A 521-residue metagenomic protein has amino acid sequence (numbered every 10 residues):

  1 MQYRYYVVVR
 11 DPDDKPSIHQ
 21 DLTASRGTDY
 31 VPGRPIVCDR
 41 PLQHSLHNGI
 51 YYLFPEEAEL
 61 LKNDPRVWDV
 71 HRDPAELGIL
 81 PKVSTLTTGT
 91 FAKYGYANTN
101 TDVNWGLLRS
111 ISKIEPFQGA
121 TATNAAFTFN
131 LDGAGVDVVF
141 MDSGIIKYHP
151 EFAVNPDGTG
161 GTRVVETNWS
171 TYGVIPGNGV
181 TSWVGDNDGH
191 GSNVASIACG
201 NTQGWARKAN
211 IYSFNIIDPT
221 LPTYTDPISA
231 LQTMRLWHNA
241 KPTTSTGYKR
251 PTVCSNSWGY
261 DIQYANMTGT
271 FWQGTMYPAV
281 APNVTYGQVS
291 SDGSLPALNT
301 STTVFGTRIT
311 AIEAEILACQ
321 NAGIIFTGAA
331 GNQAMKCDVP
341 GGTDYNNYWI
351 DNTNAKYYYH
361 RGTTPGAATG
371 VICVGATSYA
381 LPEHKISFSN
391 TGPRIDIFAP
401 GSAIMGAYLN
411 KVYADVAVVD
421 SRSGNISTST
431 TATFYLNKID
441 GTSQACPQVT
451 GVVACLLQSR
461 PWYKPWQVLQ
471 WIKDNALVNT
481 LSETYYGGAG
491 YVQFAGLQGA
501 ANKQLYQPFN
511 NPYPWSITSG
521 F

Functional and structural regions predicted by a protein language model:
M1-R10: Short glycine-/aliphatic-rich beta-strand segments at the starts of folded cytosolic domains
R10-R34: Short amphipathic alpha-helix segments
R26-G106, R361, A368-G370, A376 (+2 more regions): Autoinhibitory propeptides
I36-V37, F54-A58, K82-F140, I175-D186 (+6 more regions): N-terminal domain-start motif of subtilase-like serine proteases
V103, A120-Q232, T243-V253, I262-M267 (+9 more regions): Subtilisin-like serine protease catalytic core
D142, W349-Q458, W462: Extracellular S/T/G-rich loop segment that most often corresponds to the catalytic His/Ser-adjacent loop
I216-A368, L381, S387, T430-P447 (+2 more regions): Substrate-binding/access-modulating region of protease and related hydrolase catalytic domains
G331, Y506-F521: Secreted peptidase-domain scaffold signal
